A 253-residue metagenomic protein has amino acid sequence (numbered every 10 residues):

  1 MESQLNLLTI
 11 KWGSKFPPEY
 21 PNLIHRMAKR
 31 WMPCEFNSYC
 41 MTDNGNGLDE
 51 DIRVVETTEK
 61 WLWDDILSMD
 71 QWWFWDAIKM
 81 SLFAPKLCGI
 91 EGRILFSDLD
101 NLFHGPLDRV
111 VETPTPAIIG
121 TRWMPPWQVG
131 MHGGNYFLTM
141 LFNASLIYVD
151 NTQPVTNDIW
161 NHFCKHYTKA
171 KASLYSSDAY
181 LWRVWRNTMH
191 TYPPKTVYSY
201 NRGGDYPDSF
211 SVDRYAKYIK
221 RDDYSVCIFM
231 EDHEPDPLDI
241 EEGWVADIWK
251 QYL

Functional and structural regions predicted by a protein language model:
M1-L67, L87-I90, E231-P237, G243 (+1 more regions): N-terminal anchoring/stem segment of glycosyltransferases
C34-D43, R93-N101, A117-G120, H190-Y192 (+1 more regions): Short, hydrophobic beta-strand segments that form beta-sheet elements in well-ordered domains
Y39-G47, F103-L107, M124, K195-Y198 (+1 more regions): Short, polar loop motifs at secondary-structure junctions
N46, I78-P126: GT-A fold catalytic core of metal-dependent nucleotide-sugar glycosyltransferases, centered on the diacidic
W61-D65, M69-I78, S176: A short, glycine-/small-residue-rich helix N-cap motif at loop->alpha-helix starts within glycosyltransferase
D76, M80, N101, A144 (+1 more regions): Conserved glycosyltransferase catalytic-site signature
A117-V149: Short beta-strand-to-loop element that shapes/binds the nucleotide-sugar donor at the catalytic cleft/hinge
L146-L253: Catalytic core and acceptor-binding pocket of nucleotide-sugar-dependent glycosyltransferases
